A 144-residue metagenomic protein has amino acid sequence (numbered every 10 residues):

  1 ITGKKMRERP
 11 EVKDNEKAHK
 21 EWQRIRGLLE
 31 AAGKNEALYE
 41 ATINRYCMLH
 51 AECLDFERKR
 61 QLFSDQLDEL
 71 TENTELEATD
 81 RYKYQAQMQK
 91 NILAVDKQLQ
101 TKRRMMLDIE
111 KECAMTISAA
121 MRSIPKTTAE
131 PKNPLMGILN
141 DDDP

Functional and structural regions predicted by a protein language model:
I1-G27, A119-P144: Arg/Lys-rich, low-complexity, intrinsically disordered N-terminal tails that contact nucleic acids
K4-R7, R24-I25, L38, R81-Y84 (+2 more regions): Generic, low-specificity signal for short hydrophobic/alpha-helical stretches with a mild N-terminal bias, encompassing
P10-L76, D80, D143-P144: An amphipathic, hydrophobic-aromatic interaction surface with interspersed Lys/Arg that forms lipid/phosphate-bearing
N44-D55, R60-Q66, T79-E130: Amphipathic alpha-helical protein-protein interaction segments
